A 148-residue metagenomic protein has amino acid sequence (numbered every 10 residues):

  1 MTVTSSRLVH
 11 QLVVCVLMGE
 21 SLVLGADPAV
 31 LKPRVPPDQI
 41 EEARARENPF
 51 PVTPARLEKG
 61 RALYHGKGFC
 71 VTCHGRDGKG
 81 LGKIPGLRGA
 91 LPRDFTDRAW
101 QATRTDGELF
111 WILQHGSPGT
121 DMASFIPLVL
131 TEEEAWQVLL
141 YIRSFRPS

Functional and structural regions predicted by a protein language model:
T2-L12: Bacterial N-terminal signal peptides that target proteins for export
Q11-S21: Bacterial N-terminal signal peptides
V23-P28: Boundary at the C-terminal end of the N-terminal hydrophobic targeting segment
P33-H65, S148: Electrostatic cytochrome c docking/interface patches
G60, K67-R76, V138-I142: The canonical Cys-X-X-Cys-His
K79-G80: Short, non-ligating residues that shape and space the ligands of small metal-coordination modules and catalytic
K83-G89: Short cysteine/histidine-rich zinc-coordinating motifs and their immediately flanking basic loops
G89-R143: Extracytoplasmic electron-transfer domains, predominantly the class I c-type cytochrome c fold
